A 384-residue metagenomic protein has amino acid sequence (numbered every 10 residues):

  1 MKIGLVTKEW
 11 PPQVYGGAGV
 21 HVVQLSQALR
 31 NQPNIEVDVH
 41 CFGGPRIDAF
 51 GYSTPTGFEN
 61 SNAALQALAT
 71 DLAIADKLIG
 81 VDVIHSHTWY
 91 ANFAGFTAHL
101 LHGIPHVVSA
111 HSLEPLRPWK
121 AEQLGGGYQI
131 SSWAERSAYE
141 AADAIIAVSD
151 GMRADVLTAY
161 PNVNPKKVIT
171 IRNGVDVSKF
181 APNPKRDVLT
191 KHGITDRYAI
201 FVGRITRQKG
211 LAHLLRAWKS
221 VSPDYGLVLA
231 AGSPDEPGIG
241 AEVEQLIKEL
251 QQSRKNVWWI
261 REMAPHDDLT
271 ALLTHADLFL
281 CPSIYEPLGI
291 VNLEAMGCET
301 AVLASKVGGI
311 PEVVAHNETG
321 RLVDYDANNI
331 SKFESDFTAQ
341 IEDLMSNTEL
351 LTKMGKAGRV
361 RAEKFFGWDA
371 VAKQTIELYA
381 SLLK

Functional and structural regions predicted by a protein language model:
G43-P45, V175, G226-E244, W258 (+1 more regions): Glycosyltransferase donor-sugar binding loop
S86-A91, A110: Short His-centered aromatic/hydrophobic patch
G151, G174: Carbohydrate-associated surface elements
D196, G240-M263, D267: Nucleotide-activated donor-binding/catalytic signature segment of Leloir-type glycosyltransferases, i.e., the conserved
A271-A276: Short alpha-helical donor nucleotide-sugar binding micro-motif in glycosyltransferases
L278, A301-A304, V314: Short hydrophobic beta-strand element within catalytic cores of glycosyltransferases and related nucleotide-activated
I284: Aromatic "clamp/platform" in nucleotide-sugar-dependent glycosyltransferases that forms part of the donor/acceptor
P311-E342, E349-L350: Change "using UDP/GDP/dTDP sugars" to "using nucleotide sugars
